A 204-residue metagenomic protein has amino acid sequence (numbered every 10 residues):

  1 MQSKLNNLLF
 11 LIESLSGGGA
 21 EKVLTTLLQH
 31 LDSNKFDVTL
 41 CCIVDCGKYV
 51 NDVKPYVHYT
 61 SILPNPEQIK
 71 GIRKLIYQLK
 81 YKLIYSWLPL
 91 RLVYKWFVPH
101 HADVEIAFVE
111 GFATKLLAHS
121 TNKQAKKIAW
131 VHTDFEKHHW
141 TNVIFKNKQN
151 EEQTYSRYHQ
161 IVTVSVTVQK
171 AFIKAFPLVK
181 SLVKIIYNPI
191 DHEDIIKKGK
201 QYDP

Functional and structural regions predicted by a protein language model:
K4, F10-G17, H30-L79, V168 (+1 more regions): N-terminal strand-loop element at the rim of the active site of nucleotide-sugar-dependent glycosyltransferases
E13, P64, V109-E110, V131-F135 (+1 more regions): Histidine-centered beta-alpha loop that forms part of the nucleotide-sugar donor binding/catalytic region in diverse
W87-V98, A102-A125: An aromatic- and histidine-rich active-site surface loop
R91-H101, I144-T163: Membrane-proximal helix-turn-helix segments that form the acceptor-binding/catalytic region of lipid-linked
G111-K115, A125-I144, Q160: A short, histidine- and acid-enriched strand-loop-helix "catalytic/donor-clamping" loop that lines the nucleotide-sugar
H119-Q124, E152-R157, P177-L178: Short, conserved loop/helix-junction motifs that constitute active-site signature segments in enzyme catalytic cores
T167, P189: Carbohydrate-associated surface elements
I195-P204: A short helix/loop element that forms part of the nucleotide-sugar donor recognition site in Leloir-type
